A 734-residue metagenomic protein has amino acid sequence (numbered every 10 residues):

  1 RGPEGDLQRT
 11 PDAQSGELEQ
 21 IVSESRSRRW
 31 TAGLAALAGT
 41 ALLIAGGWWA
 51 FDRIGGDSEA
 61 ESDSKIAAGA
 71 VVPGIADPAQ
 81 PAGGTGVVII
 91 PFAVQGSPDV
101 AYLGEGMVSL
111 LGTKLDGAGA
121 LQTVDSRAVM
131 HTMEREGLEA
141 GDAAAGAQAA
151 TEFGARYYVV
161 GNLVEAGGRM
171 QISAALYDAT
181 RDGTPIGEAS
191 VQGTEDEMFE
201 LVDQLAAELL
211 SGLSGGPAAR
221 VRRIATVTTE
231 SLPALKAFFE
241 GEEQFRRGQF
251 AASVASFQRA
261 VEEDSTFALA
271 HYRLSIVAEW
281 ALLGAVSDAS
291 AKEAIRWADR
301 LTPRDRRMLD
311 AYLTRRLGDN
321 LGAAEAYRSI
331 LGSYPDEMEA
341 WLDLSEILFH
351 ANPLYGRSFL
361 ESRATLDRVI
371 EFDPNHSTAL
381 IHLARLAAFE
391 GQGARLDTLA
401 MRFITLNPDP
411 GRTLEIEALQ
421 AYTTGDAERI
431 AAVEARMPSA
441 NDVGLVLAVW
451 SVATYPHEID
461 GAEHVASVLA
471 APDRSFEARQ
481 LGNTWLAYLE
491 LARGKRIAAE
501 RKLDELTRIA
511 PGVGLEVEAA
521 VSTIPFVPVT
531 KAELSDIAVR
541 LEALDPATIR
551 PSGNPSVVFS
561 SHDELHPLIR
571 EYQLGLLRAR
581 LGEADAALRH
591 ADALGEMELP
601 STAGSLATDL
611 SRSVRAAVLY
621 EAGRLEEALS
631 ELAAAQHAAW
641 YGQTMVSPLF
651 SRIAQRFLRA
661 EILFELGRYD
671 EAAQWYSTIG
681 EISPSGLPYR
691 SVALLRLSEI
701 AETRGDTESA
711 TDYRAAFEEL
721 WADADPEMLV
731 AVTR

Functional and structural regions predicted by a protein language model:
R1-Q14: C-terminal lobe helix-coil module of Hanks-type protein kinase domains
G56-I75, V108-Q122, S126-A255, D264 (+5 more regions): Catalytic-center loop of serine/cysteine hydrolases
L232, F239, R273, L309 (+16 more regions): "A position-specific structural signal for the A-helix of alpha-solenoid helical repeats
E242-Q249, S275, W280-G284, Y312-D319 (+11 more regions): Short coil/turn linking the two alpha-helices of tandem helical-hairpin repeats
Q249-A255, L282-E293, L317-A326, N352-R368 (+3 more regions): Structural signature of tandem alpha-helical TPR/SEL1-like repeats, specifically the intra-repeat loop/turn
E263, W297-D299, S333-Y334, F372 (+8 more regions): Structural marker of alpha-solenoid helical repeat scaffolds
A270, R304, A340, A379 (+6 more regions): TPR alpha-solenoid repeat register
